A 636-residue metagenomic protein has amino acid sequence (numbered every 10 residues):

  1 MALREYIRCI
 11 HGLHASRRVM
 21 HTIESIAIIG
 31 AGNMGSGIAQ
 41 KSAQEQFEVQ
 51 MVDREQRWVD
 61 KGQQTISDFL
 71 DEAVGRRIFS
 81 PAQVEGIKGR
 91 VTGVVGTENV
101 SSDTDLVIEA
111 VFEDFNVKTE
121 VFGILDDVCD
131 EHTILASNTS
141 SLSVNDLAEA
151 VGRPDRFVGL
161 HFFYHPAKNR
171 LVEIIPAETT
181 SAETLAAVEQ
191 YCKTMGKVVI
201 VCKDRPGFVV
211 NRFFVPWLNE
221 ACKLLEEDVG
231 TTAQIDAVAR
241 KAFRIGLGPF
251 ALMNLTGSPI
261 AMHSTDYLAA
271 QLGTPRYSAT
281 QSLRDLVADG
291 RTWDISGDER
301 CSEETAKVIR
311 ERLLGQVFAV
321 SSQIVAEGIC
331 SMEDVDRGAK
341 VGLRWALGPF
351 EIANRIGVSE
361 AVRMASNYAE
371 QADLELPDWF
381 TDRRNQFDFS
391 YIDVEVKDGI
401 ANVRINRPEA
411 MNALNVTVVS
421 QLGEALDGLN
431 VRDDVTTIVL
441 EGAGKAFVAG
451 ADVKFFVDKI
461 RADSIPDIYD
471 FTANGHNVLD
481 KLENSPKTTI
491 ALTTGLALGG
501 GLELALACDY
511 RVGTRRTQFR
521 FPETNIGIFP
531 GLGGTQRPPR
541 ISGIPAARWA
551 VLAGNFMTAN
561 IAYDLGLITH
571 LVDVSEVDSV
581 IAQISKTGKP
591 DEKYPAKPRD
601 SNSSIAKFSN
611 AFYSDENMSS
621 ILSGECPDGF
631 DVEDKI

Functional and structural regions predicted by a protein language model:
A2-Y6, I10-D398, N406-E409, K459 (+4 more regions): N-terminal glycine-rich phosphate-binding loop for ADP-containing cofactors
L13, R17, D382-A443, A462 (+4 more regions): Conserved CoA-thioester-binding segment of acyl-CoA-metabolizing enzymes
G35-A39, H476-I526: Glycine-rich beta-to-alpha active-site loop
Q46, D105, G500-R511, R515-R516 (+2 more regions): Active-site-proximal glycine-rich helix-loop-beta segment
G328, V403, L440, D452 (+2 more regions): Hydrophobic/aromatic residues within transmembrane alpha-helices of multi-pass small-molecule transporters
G442-V478, A497, N525-G527: Glycine- (often His-adjacent) and acidic-residue-rich active-site loop that binds/positions the CoA thioester
T535-P545: Hydrophobic, secondary-structure "cap" segments at the distal end of domains
